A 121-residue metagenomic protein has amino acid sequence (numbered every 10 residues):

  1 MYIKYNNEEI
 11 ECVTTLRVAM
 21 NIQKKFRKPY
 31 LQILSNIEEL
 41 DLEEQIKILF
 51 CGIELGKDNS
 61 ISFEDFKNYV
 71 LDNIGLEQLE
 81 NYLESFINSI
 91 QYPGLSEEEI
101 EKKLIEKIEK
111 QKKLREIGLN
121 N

Functional and structural regions predicted by a protein language model:
M1-K4, K24-E43, K57-N121: Charged interaction scaffolds used for protein-protein
Y5-I10: Glycine-centered positions within short beta-strands or beta-hairpins
V13-T14: Short linear motifs in exposed loops
R17-M20: Short histidine
